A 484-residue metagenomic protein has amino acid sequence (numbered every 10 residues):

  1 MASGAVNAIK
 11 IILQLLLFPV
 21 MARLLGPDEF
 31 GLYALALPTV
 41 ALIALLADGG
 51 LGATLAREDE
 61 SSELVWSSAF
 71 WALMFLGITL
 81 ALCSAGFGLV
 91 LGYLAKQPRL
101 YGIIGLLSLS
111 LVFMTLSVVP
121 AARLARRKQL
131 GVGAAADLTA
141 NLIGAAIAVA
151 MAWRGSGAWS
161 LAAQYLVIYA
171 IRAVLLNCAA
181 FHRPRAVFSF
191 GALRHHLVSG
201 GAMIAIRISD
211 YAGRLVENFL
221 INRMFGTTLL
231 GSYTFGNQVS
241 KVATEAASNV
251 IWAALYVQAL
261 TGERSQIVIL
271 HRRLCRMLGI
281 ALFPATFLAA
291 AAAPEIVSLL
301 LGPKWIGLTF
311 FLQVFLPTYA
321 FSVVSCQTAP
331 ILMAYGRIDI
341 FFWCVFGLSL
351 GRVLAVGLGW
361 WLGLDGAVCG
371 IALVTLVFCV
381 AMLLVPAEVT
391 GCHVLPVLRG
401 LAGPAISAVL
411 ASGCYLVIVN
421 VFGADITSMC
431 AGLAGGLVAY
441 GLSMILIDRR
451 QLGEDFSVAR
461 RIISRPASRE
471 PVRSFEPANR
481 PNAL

Functional and structural regions predicted by a protein language model:
M1-G49, L76-G88, A140-V149, Q164-R172 (+2 more regions): Signature of the first transmembrane helix
I12, W71-K96, Y101-L106, A146-R154 (+4 more regions): Alpha-helical transmembrane segments of multi-pass membrane transport and lipid-handling proteins
Q14, A44-E63, A125-R126, G236 (+2 more regions): Helix-loop junctions and terminal segments of transmembrane helices in multi-pass membrane transport/translocation
L15-E29, G92-Y93, A150-A152, Y211-V242 (+4 more regions): Helix-terminus/linker motif at the lipid-water interface of multi-pass membrane proteins
T54-E63, V112-A136, W159, A180 (+3 more regions): Membrane-interface junctions at transmembrane-helix termini in multi-pass inner-membrane proteins
Y101-S108, A136-H182, V198-G201, F235-N237 (+5 more regions): Hydrophobic alpha-helical transmembrane segments
G131, A135, V174-L215, A254-I269 (+2 more regions): Interhelical loop/hinge segments that connect adjacent transmembrane helices in multipass membrane
L384-A387, C392, G413-L484: Membrane-proximal transmembrane or re-entrant/amphipathic helices at the cytosolic face
